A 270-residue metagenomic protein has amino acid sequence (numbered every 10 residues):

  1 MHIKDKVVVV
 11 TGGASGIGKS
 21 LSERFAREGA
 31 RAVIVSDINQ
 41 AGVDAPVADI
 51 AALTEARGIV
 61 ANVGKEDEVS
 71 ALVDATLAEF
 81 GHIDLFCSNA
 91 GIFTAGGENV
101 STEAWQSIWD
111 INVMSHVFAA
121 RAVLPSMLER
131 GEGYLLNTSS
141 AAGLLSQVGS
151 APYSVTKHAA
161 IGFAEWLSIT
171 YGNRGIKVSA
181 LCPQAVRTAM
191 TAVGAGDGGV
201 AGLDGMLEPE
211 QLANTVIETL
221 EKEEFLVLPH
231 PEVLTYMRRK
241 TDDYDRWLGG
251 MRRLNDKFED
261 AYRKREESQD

Functional and structural regions predicted by a protein language model:
H2-V33: Canonical Rossmann dinucleotide-binding motif of NAD(H)/NADP(H)-dependent dehydrogenases/reductases, specifically
A30-P46: Conserved glycine-rich Rossmann-like NAD(P)H-binding loop of the short-chain dehydrogenase/reductase
Q40-A41, V60-A71, T102: The beta1-alpha1 cofactor-binding region of Rossmann-like NAD(H)/NADP(H)-dependent oxidoreductases
I92-Q106, G149-P152: Conserved mid-core segment of classical short-chain dehydrogenase/reductases
A120, T156: Active-site helix of classical SDR
S140: Residue(s) in the substrate-gating loop at a strand-loop-helix junction that position the organic substrate next
G198, L203-D270: C-terminal tail/cap regions
